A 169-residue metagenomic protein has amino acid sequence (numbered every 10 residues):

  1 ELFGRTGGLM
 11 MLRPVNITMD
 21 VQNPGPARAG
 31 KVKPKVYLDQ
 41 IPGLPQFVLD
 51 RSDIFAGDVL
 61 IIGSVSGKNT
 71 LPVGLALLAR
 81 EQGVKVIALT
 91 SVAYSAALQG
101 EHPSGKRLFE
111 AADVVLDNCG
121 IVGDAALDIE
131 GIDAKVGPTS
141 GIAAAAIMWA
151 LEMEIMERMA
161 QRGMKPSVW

Functional and structural regions predicted by a protein language model:
L2-M156: Glycine-rich phosphate-binding loops that contact phosphosugars or nucleotide phosphates
R5-G8, E157-W169: Active-site phosphate/pyrophosphate-binding segments
